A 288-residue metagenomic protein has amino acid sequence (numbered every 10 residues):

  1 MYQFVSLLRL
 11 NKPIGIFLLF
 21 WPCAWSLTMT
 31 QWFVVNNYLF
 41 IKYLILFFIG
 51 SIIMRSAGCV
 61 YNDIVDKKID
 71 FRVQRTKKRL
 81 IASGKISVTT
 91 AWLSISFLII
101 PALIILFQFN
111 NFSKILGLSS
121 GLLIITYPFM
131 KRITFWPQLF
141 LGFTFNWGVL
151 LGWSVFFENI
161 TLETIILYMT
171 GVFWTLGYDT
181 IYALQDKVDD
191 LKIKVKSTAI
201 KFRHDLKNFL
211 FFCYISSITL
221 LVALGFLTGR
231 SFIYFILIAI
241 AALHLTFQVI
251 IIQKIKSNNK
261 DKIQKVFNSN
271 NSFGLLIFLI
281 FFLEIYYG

Functional and structural regions predicted by a protein language model:
M1-F4, C59-I86, T180-R203, I251-K262: Cytosolic, membrane-interface loops and tails of multi-pass inner-membrane proteins
Y2-S6, W25, I49, S56-A57 (+3 more regions): Intramembrane alpha-helical segments
L10-M29, N146, L276-F278: The first (N-terminal) embedded transmembrane alpha-helix
I14-L18, Y38, K42-L46, G50 (+8 more regions): Alpha-helical transmembrane segments of integral membrane proteins
C23-A24, S51, I99, G121-I124 (+6 more regions): Residue-level recognition of pore/gate-forming positions within transmembrane alpha-helices of multi-pass
W25-F48, P101-I115, V149-M169, T219-F235 (+1 more regions): Helix-coil boundary and interhelical linker segments in multi-pass alpha-helical membrane proteins
L46-S51, K67-G117, F173, L191-F232 (+1 more regions): Multi-pass membrane catalytic core of lipid/isoprenoid biosynthesis enzymes
T219, A223-G288: Extended hydrophobic alpha-helices typical of membrane-associated regions
